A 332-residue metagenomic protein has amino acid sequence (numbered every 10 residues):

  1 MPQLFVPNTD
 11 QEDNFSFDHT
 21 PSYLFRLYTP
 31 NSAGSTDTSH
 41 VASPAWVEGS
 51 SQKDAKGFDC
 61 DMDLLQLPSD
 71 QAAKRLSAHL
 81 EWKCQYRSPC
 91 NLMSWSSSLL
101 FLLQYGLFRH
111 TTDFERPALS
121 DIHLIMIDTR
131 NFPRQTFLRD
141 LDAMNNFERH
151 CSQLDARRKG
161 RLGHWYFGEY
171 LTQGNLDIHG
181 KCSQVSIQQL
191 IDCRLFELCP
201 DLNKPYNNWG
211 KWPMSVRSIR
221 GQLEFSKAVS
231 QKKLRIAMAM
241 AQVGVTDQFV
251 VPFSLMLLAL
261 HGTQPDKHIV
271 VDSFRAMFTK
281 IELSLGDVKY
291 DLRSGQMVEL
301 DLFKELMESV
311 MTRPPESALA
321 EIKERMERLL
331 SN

Functional and structural regions predicted by a protein language model:
M1-N332: NAD-dependent ADP-ribosyltransferases
